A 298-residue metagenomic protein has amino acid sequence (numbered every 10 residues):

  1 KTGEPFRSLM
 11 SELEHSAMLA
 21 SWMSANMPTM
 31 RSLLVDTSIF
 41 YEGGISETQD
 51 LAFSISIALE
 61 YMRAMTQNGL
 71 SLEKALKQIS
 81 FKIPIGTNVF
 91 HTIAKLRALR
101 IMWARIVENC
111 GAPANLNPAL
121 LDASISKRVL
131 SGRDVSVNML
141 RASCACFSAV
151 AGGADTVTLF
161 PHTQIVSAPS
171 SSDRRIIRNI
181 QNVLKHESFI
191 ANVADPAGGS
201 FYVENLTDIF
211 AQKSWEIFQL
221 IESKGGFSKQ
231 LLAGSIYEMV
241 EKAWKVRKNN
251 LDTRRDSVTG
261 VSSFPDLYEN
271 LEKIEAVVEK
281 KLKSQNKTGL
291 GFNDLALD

Functional and structural regions predicted by a protein language model:
K1-P84, V150, F160, F292-D298: Catalytic alpha/beta active-site cores
T2-S21, V135-N138, I217-L231: Phosphate/diphosphate-binding loops
A25-T29, R63-L76, M102-N117, F147-D155 (+3 more regions): Secondary-structure transition/capping motifs at alpha-helix termini and the adjoining loop/turn into the next element
T29-L59, A151-G198, E204-S214: Mobile "lid/hinge" segments at catalytic clefts and subdomain interfaces of large enzymes
D36-E42, A75-G86, P118-R128, F160-S167 (+2 more regions): A glycine-rich phosphate-binding loop feature that marks nucleotide/adenosyl-phosphate handling sites
S46-L51, G86-A98, S126-L140, S167-I177 (+2 more regions): Short glycine/threonine-rich loop-to-helix capping motif typified by GTGT followed within a few residues by an Asp-Pro
D50-D122, K127-V129, S136-V137: Gly/Pro-rich turn-and-neighbor structural signature
R175-D298: Catalytic-core signal marking the mid-to-C-terminal active-site face
